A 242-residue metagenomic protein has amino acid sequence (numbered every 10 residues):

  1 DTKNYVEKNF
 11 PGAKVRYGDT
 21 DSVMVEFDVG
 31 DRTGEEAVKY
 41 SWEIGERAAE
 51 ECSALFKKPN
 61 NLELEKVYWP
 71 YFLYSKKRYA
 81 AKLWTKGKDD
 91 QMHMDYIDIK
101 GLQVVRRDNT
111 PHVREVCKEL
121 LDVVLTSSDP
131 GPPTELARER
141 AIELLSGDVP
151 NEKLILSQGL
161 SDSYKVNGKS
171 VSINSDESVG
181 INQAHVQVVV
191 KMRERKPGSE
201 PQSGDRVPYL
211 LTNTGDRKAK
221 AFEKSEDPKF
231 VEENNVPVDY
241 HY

Functional and structural regions predicted by a protein language model:
D1-T20, F27-Y242: DNA-dependent DNA polymerase catalytic subunits
